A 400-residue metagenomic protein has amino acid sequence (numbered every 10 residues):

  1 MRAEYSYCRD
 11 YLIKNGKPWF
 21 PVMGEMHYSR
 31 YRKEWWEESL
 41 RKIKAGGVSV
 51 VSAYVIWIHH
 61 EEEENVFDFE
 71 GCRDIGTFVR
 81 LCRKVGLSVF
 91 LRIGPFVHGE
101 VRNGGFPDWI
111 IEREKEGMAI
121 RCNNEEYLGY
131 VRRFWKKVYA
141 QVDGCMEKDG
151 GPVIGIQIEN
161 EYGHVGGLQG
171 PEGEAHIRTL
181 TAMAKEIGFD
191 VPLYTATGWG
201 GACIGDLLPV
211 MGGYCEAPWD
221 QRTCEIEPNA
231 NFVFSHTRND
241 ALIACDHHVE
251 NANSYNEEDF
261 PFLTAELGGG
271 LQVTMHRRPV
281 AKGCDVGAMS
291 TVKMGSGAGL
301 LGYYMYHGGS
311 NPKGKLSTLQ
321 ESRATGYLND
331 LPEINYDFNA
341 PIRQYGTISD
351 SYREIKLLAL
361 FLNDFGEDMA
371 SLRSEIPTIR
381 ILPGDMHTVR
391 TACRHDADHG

Functional and structural regions predicted by a protein language model:
M1-V50, R80: N-terminal carbohydrate-binding accessory modules
Y5-D10, E34-R41, V138-V142, A244-A252 (+1 more regions): Alpha-helical scaffolding within the catalytic cores of extracellular/periplasmic polymer-degrading hydrolases
P21-K33, I56-I75, E112-R133, E159-E174 (+3 more regions): The substrate-binding groove and active-site-proximal loops of carbohydrate-active enzymes, especially glycoside
V22-H27, Y54, F90-G94, Q157-E159 (+2 more regions): A cross-family glycoside hydrolase active-site/sugar-binding cleft signature
W36-G104, D108-W109, T181-E186: Aromatic-lined substrate-binding rim segments of carbohydrate-active enzymes
N65-R73, K84, P95-R121, K136 (+5 more regions): Aromatic- and acidic-residue-enriched segments that line the glycan-binding/catalytic groove of carbohydrate-active
R113-E116, Y127-I158, G163, I177-A184 (+7 more regions): Carbohydrate-binding surfaces of carbohydrate-active enzymes
E174-G283: Noncatalytic carbohydrate-binding groove/subsite architecture in carbohydrate-active enzymes
